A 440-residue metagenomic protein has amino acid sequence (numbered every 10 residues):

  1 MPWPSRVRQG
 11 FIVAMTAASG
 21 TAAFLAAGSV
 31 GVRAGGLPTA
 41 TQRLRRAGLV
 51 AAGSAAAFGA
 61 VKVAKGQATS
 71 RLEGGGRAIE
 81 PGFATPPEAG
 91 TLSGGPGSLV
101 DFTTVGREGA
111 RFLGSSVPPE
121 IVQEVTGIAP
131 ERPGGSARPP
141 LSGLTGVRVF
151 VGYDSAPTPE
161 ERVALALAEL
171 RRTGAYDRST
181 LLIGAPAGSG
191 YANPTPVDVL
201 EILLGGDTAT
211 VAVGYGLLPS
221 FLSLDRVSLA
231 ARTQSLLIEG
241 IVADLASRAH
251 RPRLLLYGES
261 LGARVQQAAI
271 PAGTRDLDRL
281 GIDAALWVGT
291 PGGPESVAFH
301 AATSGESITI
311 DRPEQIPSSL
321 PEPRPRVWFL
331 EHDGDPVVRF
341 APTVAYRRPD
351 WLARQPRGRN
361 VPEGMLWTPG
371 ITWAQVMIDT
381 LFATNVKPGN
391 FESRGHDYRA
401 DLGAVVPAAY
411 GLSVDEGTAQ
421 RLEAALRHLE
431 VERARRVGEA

Functional and structural regions predicted by a protein language model:
M1-P252, A272-A440: C-terminal His-loop and adjacent cap/lid subdomain of alpha/beta-hydrolase
L256-A263: Gly/Ala-rich beta-loop-alpha elbow adjacent to hydrolase catalytic centers
A263-R275: Short glycine-enriched nucleophile-adjacent loop and the immediately C-terminal alpha-helix near the catalytic center
